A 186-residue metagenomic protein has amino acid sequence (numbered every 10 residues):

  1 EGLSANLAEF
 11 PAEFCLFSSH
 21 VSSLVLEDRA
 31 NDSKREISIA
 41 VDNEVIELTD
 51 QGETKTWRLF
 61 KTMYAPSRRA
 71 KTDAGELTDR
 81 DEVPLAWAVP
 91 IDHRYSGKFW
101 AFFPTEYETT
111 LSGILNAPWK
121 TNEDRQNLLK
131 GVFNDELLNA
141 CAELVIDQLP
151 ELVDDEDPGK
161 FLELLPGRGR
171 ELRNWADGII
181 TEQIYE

Functional and structural regions predicted by a protein language model:
E1-E186: GHKL/Bergerat-fold ATPase module
